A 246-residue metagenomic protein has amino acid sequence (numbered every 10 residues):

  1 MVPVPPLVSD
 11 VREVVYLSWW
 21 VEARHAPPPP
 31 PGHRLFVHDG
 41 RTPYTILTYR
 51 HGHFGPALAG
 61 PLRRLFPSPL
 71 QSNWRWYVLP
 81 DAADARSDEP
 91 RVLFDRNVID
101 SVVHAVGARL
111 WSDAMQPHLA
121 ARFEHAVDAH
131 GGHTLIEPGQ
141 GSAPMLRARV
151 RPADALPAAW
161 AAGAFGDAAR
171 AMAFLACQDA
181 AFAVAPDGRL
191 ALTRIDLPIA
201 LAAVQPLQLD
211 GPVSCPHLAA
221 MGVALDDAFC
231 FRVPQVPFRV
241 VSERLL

Functional and structural regions predicted by a protein language model:
M1-L58, F66, L190-L246: Hydrophobic, proline/glycine-rich low-complexity stretches
V15-Y16, G107, L156: Acidic, low-complexity intrinsically disordered regions
V21-E22, V78, D113, A162: Intrinsic disorder/low-complexity segments enriched in polar/charged and small flexible residues
F54-S142: Aromatic- and glycine-enriched beta-alpha-beta binding-site module
D113-L246: Interaction-surface and assembly-scaffold signal
